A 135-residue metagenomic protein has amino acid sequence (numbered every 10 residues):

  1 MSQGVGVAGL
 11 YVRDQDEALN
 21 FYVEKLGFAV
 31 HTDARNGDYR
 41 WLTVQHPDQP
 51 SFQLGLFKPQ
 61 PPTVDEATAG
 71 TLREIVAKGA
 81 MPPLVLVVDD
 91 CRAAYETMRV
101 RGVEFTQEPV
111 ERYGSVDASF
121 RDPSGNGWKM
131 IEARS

Functional and structural regions predicted by a protein language model:
M1-V7, A29-V87, R92-R121, I131-S135: Vicinal oxygen chelate
V12-Q15, D89: Conserved beta-strand-loop-alpha-helix junction that forms the acyl-donor binding cleft
D14, D122-G125: Conserved phosphate-binding and hydrolysis motifs of nucleotide-dependent enzymes
E17-A18, A93: Short Gly/charged-rich anion-binding patches and loops
A18-V23, M98, G125: Conserved active-site tyrosine of GNAT-family acetyltransferases
